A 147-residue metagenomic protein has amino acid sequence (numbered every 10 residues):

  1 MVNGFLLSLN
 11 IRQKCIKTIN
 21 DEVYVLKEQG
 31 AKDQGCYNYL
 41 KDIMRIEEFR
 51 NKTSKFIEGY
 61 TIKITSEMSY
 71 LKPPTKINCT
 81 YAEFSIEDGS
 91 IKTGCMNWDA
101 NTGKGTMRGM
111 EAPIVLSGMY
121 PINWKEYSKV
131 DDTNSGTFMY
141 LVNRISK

Functional and structural regions predicted by a protein language model:
M1-T18, K129-D132: Active-site metal-binding core of divalent-cation-utilizing nuclease and nuclease-like domains
L6, E58-I62, G136-R144: Ordered hydrophobic segments in well-structured contexts
I11-K72: Catalytic cores of nucleic-acid endonucleases
E67-K147: Non-catalytic C-terminal interaction segments of nucleic acid-processing enzymes
